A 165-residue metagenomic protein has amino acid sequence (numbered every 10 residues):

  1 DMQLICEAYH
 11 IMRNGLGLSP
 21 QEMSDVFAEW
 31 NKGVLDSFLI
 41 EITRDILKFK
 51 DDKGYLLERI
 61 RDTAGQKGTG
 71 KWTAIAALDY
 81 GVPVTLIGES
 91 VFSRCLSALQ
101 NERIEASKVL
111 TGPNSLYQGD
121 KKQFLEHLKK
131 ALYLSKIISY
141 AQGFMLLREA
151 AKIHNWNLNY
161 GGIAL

Functional and structural regions predicted by a protein language model:
M2-L165: C-terminal substrate-binding/catalytic lobe of Rossmann-fold NAD(P)-dependent dehydrogenases
